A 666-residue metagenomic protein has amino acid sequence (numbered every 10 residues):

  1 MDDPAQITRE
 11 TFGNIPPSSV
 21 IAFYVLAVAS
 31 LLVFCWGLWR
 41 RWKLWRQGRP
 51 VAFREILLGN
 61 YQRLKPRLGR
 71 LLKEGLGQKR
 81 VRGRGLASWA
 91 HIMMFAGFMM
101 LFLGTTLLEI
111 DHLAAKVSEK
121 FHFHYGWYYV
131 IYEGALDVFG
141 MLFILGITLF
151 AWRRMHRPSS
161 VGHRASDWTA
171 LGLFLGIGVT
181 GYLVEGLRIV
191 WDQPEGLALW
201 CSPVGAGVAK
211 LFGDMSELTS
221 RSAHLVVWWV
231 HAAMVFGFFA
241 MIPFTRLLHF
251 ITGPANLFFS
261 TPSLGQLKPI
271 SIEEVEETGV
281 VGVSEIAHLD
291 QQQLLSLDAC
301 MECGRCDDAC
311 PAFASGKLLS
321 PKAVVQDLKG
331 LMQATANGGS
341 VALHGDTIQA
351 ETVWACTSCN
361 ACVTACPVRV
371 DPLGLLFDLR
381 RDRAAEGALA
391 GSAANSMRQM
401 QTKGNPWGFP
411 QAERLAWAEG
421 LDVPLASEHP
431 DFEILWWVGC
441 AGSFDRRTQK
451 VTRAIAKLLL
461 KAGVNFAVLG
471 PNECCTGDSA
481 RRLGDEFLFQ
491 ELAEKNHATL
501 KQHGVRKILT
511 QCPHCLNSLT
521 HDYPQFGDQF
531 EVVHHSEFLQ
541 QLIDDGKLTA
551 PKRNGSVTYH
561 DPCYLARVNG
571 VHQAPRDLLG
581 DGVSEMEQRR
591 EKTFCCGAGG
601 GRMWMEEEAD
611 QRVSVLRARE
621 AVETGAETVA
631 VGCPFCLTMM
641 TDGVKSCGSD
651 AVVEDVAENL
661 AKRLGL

Functional and structural regions predicted by a protein language model:
M1-F12, H112-Y129, L187-A223: Membrane-interfacial helical/loop segments at transmembrane boundaries in membrane proteins
D2-L149, H156, H288-L297, L319-V325 (+2 more regions): Iron-sulfur-cluster electron-transfer modules
L26-F34, I144, L175-G176, L225-F258: Alpha-helical membrane-embedded segments
F34-E55, I110-A115, L149-W168, L183-L197 (+3 more regions): Juxtamembrane/interface segments at transmembrane-helix termini
I92-T106, A170-P194: Hydrophobic alpha-helical membrane-insertion segments
I131-I144, K210-G237: Hydrophobic alpha-helical transmembrane segments
G207-T219, L267-V281, P372-L666: Iron-sulfur cluster-binding electron-transfer modules in prokaryotic oxidoreductases
F239-A355: Ferredoxin-type iron-sulfur electron-transfer modules and their immediate structural context
